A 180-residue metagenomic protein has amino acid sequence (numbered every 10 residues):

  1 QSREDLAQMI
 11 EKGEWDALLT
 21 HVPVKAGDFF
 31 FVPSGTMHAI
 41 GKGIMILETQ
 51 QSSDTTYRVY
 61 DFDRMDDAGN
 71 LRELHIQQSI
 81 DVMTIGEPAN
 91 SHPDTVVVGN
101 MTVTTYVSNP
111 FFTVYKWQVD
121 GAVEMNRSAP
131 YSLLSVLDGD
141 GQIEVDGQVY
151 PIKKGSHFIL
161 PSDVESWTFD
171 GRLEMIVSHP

Functional and structural regions predicted by a protein language model:
Q1-E11, G43, Q118-D146: Glycine- and acidic-residue-biased ligand/ion/polar-headgroup-sensing regions
M9-Y57: Loop-centered beta-sheet repeat module
L19-F31, V145-V164: Short acidic-glycine-tyrosine-enriched beta hairpin
H21-V22, F29-F30, H38, E124-N126 (+2 more regions): His/acidic/aromatic-lined binding-pocket segments of jelly-roll/cupin-type domains and related regulatory beta-sandwich
F31, E48, T113-K116, S135 (+1 more regions): Structured core elements
G35-T55, V149, K153, S162-P180: Ligand-binding loop in jelly-roll beta-barrel domains
Y57-A122, S128: C-terminal amphipathic alpha-helical segment
W117, G139, G155, M175: Hydrophobic, well-ordered secondary-structure elements that form the walls of internal hydrophobic environments
